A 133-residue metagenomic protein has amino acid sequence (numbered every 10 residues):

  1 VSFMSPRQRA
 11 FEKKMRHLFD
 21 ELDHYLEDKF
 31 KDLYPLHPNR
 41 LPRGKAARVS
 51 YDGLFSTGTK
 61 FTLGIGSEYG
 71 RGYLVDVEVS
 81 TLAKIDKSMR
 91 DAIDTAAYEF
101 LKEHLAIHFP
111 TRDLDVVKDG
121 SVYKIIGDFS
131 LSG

Functional and structural regions predicted by a protein language model:
V1-K45: N-terminal accessory segment detector
S5, A83-K84, D128: Generic signal for short, ordered secondary-structure residues within or immediately flanking folded domains
R9-R16, D20, D91, T95-E99 (+1 more regions): Short, well-ordered alpha-helical segments
F19, D23-K29, T59-L63, S67 (+1 more regions): Long, continuous compositionally biased terminal/linker segments
L36, T57-F61, L114-V116: Generic structural motif
R43-K84: An N-terminal amphipathic alpha-helical segment
L82-D94: Short histidine-centered catalytic/ligand-binding loop motif
A92-L131: Short, compact, well-ordered microdomains
